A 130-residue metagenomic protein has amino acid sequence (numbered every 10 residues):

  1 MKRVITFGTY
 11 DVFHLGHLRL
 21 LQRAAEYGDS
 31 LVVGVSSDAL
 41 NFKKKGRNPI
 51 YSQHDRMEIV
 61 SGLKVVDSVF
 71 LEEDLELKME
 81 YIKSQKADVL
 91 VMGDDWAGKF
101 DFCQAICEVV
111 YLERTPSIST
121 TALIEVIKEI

Functional and structural regions predicted by a protein language model:
M1-I130: Nucleotidyltransferase catalytic core that binds NTPs
